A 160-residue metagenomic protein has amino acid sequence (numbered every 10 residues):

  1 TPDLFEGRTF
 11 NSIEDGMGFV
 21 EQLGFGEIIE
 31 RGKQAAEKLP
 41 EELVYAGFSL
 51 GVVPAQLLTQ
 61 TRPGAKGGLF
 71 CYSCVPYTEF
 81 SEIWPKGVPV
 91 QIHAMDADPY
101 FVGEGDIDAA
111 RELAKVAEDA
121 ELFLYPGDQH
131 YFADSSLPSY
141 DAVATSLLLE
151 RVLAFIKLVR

Functional and structural regions predicted by a protein language model:
T1-P40: Serine-hydrolase catalytic machinery in alpha/beta-hydrolase-like enzymes
L39-F48: Alpha/beta-hydrolase fold nucleophile elbow
E41, W84-V90, E118-D119: Short, proline-enriched alpha-helix->beta-strand connector loops that line the catalytic pocket of alpha/beta-hydrolase
G47-G51, A55: Gly/Ala-rich beta-loop-alpha elbow adjacent to hydrolase catalytic centers
G64-C74: A conserved short beta-strand
I92-A94, Y125: Short beta-strand/loop motif that positions the catalytic acidic residue of the alpha/beta-hydrolase fold
P99-D108: Conserved alpha/beta-hydrolase "acid-adjacent" motif
A117-R160: C-terminal catalytic histidine-bearing segment of alpha/beta-hydrolase fold enzymes
